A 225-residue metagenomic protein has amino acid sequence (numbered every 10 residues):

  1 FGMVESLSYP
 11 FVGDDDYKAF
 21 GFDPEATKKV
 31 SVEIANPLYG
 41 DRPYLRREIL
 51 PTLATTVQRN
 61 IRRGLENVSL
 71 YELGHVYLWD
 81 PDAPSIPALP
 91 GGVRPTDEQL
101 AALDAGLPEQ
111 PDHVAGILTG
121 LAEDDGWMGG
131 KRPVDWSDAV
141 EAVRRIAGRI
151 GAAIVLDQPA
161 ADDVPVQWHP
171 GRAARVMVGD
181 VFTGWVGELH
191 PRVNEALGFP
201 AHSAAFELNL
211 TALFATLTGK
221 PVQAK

Functional and structural regions predicted by a protein language model:
F1-K225: Extended beta-strand-rich architecture
